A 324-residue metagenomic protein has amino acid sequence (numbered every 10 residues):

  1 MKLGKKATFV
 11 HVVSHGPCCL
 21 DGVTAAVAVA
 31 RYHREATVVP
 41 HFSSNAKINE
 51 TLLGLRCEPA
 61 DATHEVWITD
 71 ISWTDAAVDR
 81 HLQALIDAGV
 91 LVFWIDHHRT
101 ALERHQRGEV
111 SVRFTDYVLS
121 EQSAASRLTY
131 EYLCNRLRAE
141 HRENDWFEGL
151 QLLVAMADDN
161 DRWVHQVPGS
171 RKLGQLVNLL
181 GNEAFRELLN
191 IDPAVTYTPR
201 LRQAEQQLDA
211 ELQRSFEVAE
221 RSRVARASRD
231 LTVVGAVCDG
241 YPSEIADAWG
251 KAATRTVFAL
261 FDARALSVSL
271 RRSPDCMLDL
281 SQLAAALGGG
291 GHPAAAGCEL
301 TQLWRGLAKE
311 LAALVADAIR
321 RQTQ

Functional and structural regions predicted by a protein language model:
K2-H11, A62-V66, D209-Q324: Gly/His-enriched, cation/cofactor- and phosphate-binding structural elements
A7-H64: Anionic-ligand anchoring segments at beta-strand to alpha-helix junctions in alpha/beta enzyme folds, i.e., glycine
C18, H97-T100, P274: Short glycine-enriched loops at secondary-structure junctions
V29, D70, D96, T129 (+3 more regions): Divalent metal-coordination and catalytic microenvironments
T51-G54, A77-A84, I245-A248: A short acidic, amphipathic alpha-helical/loop segment
T69-R107: Active-site cofactor/cluster-binding pocket
R99, H105-F185: Short alpha-helices
N144-D145, G149, A155, R162-S243: Glycine-rich, Lys/Arg-enriched anion-binding loops that position phosphate/diphosphate groups for phosphoryl
